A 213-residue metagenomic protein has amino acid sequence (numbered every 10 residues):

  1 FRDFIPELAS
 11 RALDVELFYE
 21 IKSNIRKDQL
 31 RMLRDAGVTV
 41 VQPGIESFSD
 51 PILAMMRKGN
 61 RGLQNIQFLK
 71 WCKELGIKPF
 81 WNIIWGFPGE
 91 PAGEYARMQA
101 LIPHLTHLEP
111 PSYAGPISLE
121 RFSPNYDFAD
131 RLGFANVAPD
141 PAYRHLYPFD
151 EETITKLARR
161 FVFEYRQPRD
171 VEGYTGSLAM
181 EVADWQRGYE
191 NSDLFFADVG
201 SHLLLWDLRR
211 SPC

Functional and structural regions predicted by a protein language model:
F1-F80, W85-G93, R97, H104-P116 (+2 more regions): Conserved SAM/AdoMet-binding glycine-rich loop
D3-P6, D35, A54-M55, A100 (+6 more regions): Charged/polar, solvent-exposed surface patches and flexible loops
D50, G76-N82, M98-Q99, F122 (+4 more regions): Short acidic (Asp/Glu) and glycine-rich catalytic loops that position anionic groups and cofactors
A135-C213: Acidic, low-complexity/disordered tracts enriched in E/D and polar residues
